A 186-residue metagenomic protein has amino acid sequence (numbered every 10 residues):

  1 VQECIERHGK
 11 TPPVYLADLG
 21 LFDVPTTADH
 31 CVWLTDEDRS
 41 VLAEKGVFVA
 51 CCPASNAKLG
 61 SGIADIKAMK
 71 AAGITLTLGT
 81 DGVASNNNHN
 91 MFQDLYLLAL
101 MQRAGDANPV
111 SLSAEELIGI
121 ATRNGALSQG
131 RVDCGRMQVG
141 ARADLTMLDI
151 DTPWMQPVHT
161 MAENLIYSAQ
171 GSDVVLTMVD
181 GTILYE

Functional and structural regions predicted by a protein language model:
V1-F48, G60-L76: Histidine/acidic residue-rich metal-binding segments in metalloenzymes
D18-L21, P25, K67-T152, T160 (+1 more regions): His/Asp/Glu-enriched, well-ordered alpha-helical/loop segment that forms or immediately abuts the divalent-metal
C31-T35, S55, V132: Short beta->alpha connector loops
P53-A57, G82-A84: Short, acidic/turn-prone active-site loops that include or flank metal/cofactor- and phosphate-binding residues
K58-I63, N87-H89: Short, charged, surface-exposed secondary-structure boundary motifs
T177: Short aromatic-centered micro-motifs
